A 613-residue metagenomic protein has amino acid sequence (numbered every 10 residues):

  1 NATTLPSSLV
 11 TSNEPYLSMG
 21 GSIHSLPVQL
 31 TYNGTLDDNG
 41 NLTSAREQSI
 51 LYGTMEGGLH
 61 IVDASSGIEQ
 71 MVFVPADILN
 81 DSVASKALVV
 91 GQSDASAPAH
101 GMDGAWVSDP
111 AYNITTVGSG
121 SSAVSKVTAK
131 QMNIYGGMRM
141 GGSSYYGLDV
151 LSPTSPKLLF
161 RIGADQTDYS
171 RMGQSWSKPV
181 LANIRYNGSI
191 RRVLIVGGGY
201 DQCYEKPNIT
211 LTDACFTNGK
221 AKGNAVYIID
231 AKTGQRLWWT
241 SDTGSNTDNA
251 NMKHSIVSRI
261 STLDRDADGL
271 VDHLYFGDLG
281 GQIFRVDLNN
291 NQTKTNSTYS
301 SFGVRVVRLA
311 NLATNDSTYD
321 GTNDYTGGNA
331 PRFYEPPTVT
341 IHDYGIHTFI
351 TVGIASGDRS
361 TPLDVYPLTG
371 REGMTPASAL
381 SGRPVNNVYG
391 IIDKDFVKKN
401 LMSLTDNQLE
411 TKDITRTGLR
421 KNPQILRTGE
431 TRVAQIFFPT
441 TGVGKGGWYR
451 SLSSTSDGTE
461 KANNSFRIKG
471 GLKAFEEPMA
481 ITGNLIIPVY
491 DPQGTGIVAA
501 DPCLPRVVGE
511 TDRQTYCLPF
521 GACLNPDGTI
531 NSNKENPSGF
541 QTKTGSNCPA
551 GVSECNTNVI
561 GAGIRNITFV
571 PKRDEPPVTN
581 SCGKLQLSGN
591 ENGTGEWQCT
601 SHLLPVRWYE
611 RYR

Functional and structural regions predicted by a protein language model:
N1-R613: A fold-level detector for beta-propeller and closely related beta-sheet-rich head/sensor domains
